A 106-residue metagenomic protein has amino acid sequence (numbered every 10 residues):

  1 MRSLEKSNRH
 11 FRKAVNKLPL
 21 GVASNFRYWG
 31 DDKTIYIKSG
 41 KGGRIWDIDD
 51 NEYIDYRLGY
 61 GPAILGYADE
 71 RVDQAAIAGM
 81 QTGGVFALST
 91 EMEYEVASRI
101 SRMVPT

Functional and structural regions predicted by a protein language model:
M1-S39, E93, R99: Active-site-adjacent loop/helix segments that line or gate small-molecule/cofactor pockets in enzymes
L20, S39-K41, A78, G83: Feature targets compositionally biased, intrinsically disordered low-complexity regions with long contiguous runs
D31-D32, G42, G61-A63: Short active-site-proximal "capping" loops at secondary-structure junctions
T34-D55: Active-site and channel-lining beta-strand-loop segments that bind or position nucleotide-derived/phosphorylated
E52-T106: Glycine-rich loop-to-alpha-helix module at the N-terminal edge of alpha/beta enzyme cores
